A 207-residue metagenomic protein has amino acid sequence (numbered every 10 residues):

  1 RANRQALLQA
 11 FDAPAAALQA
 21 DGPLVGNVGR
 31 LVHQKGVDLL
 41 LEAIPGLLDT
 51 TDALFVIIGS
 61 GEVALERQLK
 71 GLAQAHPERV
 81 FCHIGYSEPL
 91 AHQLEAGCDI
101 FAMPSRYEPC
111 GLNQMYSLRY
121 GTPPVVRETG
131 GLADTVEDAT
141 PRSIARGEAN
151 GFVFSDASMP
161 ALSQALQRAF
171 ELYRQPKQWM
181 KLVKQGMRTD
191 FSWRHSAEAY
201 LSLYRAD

Functional and structural regions predicted by a protein language model:
R1-A13: A short helix/loop element that forms part of the nucleotide-sugar donor recognition site in Leloir-type
P14-Q34: Conserved donor-binding/catalytic core segment of Leloir-type glycosyltransferases
V25, L40-A43, F55, Y200: A structural motif in glycosyltransferase catalytic domains
N27-V32, S60, I84-G85, D156: Conserved donor-binding loops in enzymes that form glycosidic bonds
V32-P45: A conserved mid-protein helix/loop that constitutes part of the nucleotide-sugar donor-binding site
T51, V56-Q93: Nucleotide-activated donor-binding/catalytic signature segment of Leloir-type glycosyltransferases, i.e., the conserved
E88, Q93-K181, M187-R188: Catalytic binding pocket for nucleotide-activated donors in carbohydrate/polymer assembly enzymes
R194-D207: C-terminal alpha-helical cap of glycosyltransferases
